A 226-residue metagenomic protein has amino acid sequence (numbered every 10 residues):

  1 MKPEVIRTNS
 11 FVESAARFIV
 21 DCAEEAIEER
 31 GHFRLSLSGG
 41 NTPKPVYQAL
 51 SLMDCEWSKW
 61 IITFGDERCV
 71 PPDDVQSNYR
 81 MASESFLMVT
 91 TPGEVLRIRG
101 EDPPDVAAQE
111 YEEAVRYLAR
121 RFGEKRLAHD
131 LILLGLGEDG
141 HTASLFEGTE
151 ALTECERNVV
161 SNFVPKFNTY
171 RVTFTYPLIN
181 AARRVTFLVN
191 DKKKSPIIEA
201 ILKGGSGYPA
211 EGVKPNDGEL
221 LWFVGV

Functional and structural regions predicted by a protein language model:
M1-L35, T90: N-terminal glycine-/serine-/threonine-rich phosphate-binding loop
L37-T42, L134-E138: Glycine-rich beta-strand-to-loop/alpha-helix junction loops that act as flexible
K44-C55: Glycine-rich loop at the start of a catalytic domain that most often binds anionic cofactors/ligands
M53-I61, V89-T90, A151-L152, P177-A182 (+1 more regions): Short, conserved loop/helix-junction motifs that constitute active-site signature segments in enzyme catalytic cores
S58-L133: Ligand-binding beta-strand-loop-alpha-helix segment within the catalytic cores of soluble metabolic enzymes
Q109, T142-G148, I197-I201: A short secondary-structure junction signal
I132-P177: Class I SAM-dependent methyltransferase SAM-binding "motif I" and its flanking Rossmann-like core
A181-V226: ATP/nucleoside-binding phosphotransfer catalytic cores, i.e., glycine-rich phosphate-binding loops
